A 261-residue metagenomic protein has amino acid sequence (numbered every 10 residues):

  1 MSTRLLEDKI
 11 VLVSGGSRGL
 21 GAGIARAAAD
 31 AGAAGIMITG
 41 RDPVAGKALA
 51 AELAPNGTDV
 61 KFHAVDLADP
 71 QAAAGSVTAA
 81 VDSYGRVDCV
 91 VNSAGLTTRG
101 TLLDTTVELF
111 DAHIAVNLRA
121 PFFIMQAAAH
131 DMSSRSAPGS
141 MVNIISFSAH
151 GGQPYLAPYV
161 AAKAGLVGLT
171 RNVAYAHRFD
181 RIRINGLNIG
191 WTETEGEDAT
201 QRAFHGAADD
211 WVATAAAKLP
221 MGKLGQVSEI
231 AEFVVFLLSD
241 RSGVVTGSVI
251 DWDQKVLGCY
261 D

Functional and structural regions predicted by a protein language model:
S2, G151, V235, T246-D261: Short C-terminal tail/terminal secondary-structure segment of NAD(P)H-dependent dehydrogenase/reductase domains
S17-G19, D42: Conserved glycine-rich cofactor-binding loop
Y84, F122, K223-W252: C-terminal substrate-recognition "lid" of short-chain dehydrogenase/reductases
T101-L102, L109-I114, A215: Substrate-binding pocket helix/loop in short-chain dehydrogenase/reductase
M125, A162, T170: Active-site helix of classical SDR
H130, Y175-F179, G243: Alpha-helical segment proximal to the catalytic Tyr-Lys
S146: Residue(s) in the substrate-gating loop at a strand-loop-helix junction that position the organic substrate next
